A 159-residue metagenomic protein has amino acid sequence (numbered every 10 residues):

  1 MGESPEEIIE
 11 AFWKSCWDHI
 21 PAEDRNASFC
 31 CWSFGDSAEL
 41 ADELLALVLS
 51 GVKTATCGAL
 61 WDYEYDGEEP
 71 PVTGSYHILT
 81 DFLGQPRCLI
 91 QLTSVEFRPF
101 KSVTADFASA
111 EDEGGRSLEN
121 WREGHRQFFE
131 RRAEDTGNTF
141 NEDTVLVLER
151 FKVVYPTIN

Functional and structural regions predicted by a protein language model:
M1-L89, R98-N159: Mixed-charge, low-complexity intrinsically disordered regions
